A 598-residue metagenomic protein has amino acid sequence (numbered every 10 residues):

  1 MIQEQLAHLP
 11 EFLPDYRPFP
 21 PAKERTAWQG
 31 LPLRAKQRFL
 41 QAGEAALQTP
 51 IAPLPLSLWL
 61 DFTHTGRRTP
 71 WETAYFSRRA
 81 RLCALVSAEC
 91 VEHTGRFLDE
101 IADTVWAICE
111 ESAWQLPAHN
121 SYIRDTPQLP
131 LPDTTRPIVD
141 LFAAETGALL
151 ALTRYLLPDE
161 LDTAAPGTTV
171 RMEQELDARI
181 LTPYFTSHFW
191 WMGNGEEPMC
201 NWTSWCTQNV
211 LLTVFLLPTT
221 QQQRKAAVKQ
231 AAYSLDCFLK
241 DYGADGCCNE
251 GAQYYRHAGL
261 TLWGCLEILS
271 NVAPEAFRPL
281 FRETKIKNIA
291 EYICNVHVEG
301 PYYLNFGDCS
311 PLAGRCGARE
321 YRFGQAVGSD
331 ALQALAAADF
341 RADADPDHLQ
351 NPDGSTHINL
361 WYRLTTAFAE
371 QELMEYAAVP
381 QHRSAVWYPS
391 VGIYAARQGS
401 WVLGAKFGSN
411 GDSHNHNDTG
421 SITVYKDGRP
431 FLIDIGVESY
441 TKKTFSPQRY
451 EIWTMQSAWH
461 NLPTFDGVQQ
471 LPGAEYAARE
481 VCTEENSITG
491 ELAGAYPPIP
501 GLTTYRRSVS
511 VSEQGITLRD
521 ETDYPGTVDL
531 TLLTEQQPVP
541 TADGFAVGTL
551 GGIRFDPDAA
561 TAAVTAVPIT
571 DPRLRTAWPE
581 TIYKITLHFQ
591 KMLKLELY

Functional and structural regions predicted by a protein language model:
M1-F39, F76, A84-C90: Extreme N-terminal leader/anchor segments
L13-Y16, T65-R78, C90, P127-A144 (+6 more regions): Solvent-exposed loop and edge beta-strand segments that line ligand/cofactor-binding and catalytic clefts
G43-L54, I101-H119, T168-G193, A226-G246 (+1 more regions): Long, well-ordered core segments of solenoidal/helical folds
L58-T65, D99: An N-terminal structural lobe/cap that precedes and organizes the functional/catalytic core across diverse proteins
R81-R96, E145-A164, C206-Q221, L260-E275 (+3 more regions): Well-ordered alpha-helical scaffold segments within catalytic/enzyme domains
N120-I123, F340, A344-G354, Y440-Y598: CBM-like, beta-strand-rich accessory domains located in the C-terminal region of large, secreted polysaccharide-active
L129-Q253, A369, M374-A377: Active-site lining segments of carbohydrate-active enzymes
G259-F431, W578, I582, T586-H588: Carbohydrate-active enzyme catalytic cores, enriched for enzymes that act on polyanionic acidic polysaccharides
